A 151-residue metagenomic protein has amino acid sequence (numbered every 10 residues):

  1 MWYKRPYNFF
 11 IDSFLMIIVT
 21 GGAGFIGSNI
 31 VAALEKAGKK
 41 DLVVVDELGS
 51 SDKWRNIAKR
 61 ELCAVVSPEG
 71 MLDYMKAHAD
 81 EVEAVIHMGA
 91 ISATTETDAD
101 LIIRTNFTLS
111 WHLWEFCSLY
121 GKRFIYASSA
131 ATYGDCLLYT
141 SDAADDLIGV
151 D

Functional and structural regions predicted by a protein language model:
I18-E35: N-terminal Rossmann NAD(P)H-binding glycine-rich loop of SDR-like oxidoreductase domains
T20, V45, V85-G89, A127-A130: SDR active-site strand-loop-helix element
V44-V66: Glycine-rich phosphate-binding loop and adjoining beta1-alpha1-beta2 segment of Rossmann-like nucleotide-binding folds
K59, P68-T105: NAD(P)H-binding glycine-rich loop region in Rossmannoid oxidoreductase-like domains and their noncatalytic homologs
T94-T95, A130-L138: Conserved catalytic-site region of short-chain dehydrogenase/reductase
L109-H112, R123: Conserved cofactor-binding/catalytic machinery of classical short-chain dehydrogenase/reductase
Y139-A144: Conserved small/polar residues in nucleotide/adenosyl-binding loops
